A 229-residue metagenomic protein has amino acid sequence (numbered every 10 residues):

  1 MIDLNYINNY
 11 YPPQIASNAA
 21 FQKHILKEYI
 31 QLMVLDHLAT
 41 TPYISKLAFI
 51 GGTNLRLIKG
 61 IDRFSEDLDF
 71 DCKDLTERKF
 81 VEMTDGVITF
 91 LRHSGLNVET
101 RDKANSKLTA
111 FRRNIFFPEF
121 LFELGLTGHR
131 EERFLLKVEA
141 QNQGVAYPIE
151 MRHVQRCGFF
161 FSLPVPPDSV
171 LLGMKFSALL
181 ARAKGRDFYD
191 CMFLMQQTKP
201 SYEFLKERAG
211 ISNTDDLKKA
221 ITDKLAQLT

Functional and structural regions predicted by a protein language model:
M1-L32, H37-L47, I58, L75-T229: Structured mid-to-C-terminal alpha-helical surface segments
G52, K59-F80: Catalytic metal-binding acidic patch
G52-T53, N142: Residues immediately flanking
